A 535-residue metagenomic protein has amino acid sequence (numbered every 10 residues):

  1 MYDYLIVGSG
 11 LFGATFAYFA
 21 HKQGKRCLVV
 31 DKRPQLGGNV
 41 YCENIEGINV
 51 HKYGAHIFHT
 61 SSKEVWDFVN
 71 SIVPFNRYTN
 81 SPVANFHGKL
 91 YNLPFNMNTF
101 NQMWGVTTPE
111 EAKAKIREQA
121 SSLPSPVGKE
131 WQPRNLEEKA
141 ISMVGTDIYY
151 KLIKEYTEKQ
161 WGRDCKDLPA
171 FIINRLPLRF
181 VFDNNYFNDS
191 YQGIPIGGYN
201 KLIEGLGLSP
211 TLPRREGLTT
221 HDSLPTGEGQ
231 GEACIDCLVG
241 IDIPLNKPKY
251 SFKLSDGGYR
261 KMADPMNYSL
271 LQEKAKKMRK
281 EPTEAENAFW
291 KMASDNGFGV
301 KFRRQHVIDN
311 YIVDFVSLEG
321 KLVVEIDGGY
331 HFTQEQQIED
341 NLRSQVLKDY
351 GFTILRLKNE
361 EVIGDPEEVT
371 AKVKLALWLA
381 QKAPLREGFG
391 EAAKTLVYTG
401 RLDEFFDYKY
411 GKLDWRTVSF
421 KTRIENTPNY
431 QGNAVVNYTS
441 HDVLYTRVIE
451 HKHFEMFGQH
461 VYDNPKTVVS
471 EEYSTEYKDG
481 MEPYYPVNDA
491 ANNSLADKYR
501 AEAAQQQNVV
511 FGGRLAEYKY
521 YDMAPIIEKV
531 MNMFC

Functional and structural regions predicted by a protein language model:
Y2-V29: N-terminal Rossmann-like FAD-binding beta1-loop-alpha1 element of flavoenzymes
L5-V7, V30, K249-S251, A392-L402: Short hydrophobic core segments
H21-I45: Glycine-rich FAD pyrophosphate-binding loop
E46-S122: Dinucleotide-binding Rossmann-like beta1-alpha1 core, especially the glycine-rich loop that anchors the ADP
K89-Y91, N98-P124, G128-L208, C234-S255 (+2 more regions): Active-site/ligand-binding neighborhood in enzyme catalytic cores
V127-E130, P213-E216, G227-E228, S255-G258 (+1 more regions): Glycine-biased, low-complexity coil/linker segments
K249-S251, T395, E404-N532: C-terminal segments that line or cap access tunnels to active or ligand-binding sites in enzymes and enzyme-associated
L254-A380: Nucleic-acid endo/exonuclease domains
